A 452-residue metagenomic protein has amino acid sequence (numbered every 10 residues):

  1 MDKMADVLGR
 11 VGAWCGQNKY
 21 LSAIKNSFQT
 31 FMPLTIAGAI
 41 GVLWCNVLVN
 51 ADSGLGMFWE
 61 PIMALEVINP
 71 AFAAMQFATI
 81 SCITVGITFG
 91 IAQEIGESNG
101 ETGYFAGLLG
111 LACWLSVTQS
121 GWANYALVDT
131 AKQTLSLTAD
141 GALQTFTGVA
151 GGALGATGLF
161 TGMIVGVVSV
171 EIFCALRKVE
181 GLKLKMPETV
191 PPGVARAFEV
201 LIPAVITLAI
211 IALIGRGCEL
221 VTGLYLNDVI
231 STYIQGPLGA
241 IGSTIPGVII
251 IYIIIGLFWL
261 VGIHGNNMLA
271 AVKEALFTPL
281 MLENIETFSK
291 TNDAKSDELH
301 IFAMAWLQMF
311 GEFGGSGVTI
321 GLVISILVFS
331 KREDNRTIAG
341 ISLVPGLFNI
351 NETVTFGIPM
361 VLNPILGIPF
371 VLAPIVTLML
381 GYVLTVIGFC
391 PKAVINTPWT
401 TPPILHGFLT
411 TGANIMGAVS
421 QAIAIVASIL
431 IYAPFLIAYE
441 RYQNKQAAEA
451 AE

Functional and structural regions predicted by a protein language model:
M1-C15, N50, G54-F58, I62-N69 (+4 more regions): Transmembrane alpha-helical segments and their short flanking loops that form helix-hairpins/helix-helix interfaces
Q17-K183, V361: Early transmembrane hairpin of solute transport permeases
A37, I80, T84, T88 (+28 more regions): Alpha-helical transmembrane segments in multi-pass membrane proteins
A39-A64, A123-S136, C218-P237, H264-L280 (+1 more regions): Interfacial/capping segments of alpha-helical transmembrane domains
P70-I87, L154-T161, I241-V261, S296-G317 (+1 more regions): Hydrophobic alpha-helical transmembrane segments
V85-I91, I95, L108, A112-L115 (+2 more regions): Alpha-helical membrane segments and immediately flanking helix-loop junctions that form or couple to the substrate/ion
M186-F198, Y233-L238, G357-P359, P364-I365: Membrane-interface segments at loop-to-transmembrane junctions
G215-R216, L220-S330: Membrane-embedded translocation segments of transport machinery
